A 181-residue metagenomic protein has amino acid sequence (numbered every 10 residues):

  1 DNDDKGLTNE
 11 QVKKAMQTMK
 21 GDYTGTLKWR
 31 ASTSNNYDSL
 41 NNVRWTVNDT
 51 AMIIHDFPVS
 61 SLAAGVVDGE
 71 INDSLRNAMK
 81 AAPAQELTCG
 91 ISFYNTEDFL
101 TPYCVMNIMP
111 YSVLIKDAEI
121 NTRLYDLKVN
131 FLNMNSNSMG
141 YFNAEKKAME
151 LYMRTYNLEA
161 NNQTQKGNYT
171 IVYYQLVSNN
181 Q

Functional and structural regions predicted by a protein language model:
D1-M19, N180-Q181: Bacterial Sec-dependent N-terminal signal peptides
N9, N41-T50, I54-D56, S61-G65 (+1 more regions): Mature soluble binding/inhibitory domains
M16-N36: Tryptophan-anchored aromatic micro-motifs
T24-A31, F57-V59, M109-L114, E150-E159: Generic short beta-strand segments
R30-Y37, S60-N72, T155-G167: Short, cysteine-centered beta-strand-loop-beta hairpins and adjacent loop/turn segments enriched in charged/polar
N42-R44, Y94-E97, N137-Y141: Short amphipathic beta-strand and strand-loop transition segments with alternating hydrophobic
A51-N133: Predominantly extracellular/secreted and cell-surface proteins with exposed, flexible low-complexity segments
D126-Q181: Edge beta-strand at a domain terminus
